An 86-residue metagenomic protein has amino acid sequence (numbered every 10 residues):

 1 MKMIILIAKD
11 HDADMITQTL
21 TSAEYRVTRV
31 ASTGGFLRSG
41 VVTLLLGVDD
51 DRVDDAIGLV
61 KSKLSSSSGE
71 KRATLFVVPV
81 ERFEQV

Functional and structural regions predicted by a protein language model:
M1-V86: Positively charged, small/polar-rich N-terminal and surface patches that mediate targeting and assembly and bind
